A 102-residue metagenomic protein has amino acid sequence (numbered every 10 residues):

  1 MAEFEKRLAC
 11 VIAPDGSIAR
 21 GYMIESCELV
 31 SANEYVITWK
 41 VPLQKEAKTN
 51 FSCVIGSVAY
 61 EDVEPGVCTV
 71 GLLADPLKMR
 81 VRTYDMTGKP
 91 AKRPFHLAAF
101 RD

Functional and structural regions predicted by a protein language model:
M1-D102: Extracellular attachment/recognition segments
